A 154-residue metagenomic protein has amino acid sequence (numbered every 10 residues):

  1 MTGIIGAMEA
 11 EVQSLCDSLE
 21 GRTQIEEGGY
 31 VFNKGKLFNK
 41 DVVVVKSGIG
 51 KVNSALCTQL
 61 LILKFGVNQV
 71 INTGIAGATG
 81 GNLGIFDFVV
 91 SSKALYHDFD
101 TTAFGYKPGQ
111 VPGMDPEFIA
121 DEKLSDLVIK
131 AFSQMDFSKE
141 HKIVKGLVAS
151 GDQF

Functional and structural regions predicted by a protein language model:
M1-G3, V42: Extreme N-terminal starter segment of soluble prokaryotic enzymes
I4-I5, V148: Short, hydrophobic beta-strand segments that form beta-sheet elements in well-ordered domains
E11-L15, N53: Short N-terminal binding/cap micro-motifs at the start of the first secondary-structure element
S14-E20, K36-K40: A short, Lys/Arg-enriched amphipathic alpha-helix followed by its capping loop at the start of a domain
I25-F154: Glycine-rich phosphate- or other oxyanion-binding loops that anchor nucleotides, phosphorylated ligands
